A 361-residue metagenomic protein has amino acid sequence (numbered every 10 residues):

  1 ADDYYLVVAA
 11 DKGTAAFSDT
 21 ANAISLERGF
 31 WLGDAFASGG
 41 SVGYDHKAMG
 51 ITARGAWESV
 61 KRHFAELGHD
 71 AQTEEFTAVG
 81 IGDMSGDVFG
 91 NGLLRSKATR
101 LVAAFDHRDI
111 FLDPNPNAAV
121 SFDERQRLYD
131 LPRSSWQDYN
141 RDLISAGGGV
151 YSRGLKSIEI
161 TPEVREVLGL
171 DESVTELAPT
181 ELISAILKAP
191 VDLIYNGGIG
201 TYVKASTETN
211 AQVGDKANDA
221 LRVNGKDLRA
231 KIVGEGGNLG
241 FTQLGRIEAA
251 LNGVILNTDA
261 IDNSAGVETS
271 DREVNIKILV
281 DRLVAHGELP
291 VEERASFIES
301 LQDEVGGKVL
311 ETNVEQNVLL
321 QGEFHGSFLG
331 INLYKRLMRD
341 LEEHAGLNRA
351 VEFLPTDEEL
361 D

Functional and structural regions predicted by a protein language model:
A1-D3, V7, K12-D361: Non-transmembrane, aqueous-exposed alpha-helical and coiled segments at domain scale
